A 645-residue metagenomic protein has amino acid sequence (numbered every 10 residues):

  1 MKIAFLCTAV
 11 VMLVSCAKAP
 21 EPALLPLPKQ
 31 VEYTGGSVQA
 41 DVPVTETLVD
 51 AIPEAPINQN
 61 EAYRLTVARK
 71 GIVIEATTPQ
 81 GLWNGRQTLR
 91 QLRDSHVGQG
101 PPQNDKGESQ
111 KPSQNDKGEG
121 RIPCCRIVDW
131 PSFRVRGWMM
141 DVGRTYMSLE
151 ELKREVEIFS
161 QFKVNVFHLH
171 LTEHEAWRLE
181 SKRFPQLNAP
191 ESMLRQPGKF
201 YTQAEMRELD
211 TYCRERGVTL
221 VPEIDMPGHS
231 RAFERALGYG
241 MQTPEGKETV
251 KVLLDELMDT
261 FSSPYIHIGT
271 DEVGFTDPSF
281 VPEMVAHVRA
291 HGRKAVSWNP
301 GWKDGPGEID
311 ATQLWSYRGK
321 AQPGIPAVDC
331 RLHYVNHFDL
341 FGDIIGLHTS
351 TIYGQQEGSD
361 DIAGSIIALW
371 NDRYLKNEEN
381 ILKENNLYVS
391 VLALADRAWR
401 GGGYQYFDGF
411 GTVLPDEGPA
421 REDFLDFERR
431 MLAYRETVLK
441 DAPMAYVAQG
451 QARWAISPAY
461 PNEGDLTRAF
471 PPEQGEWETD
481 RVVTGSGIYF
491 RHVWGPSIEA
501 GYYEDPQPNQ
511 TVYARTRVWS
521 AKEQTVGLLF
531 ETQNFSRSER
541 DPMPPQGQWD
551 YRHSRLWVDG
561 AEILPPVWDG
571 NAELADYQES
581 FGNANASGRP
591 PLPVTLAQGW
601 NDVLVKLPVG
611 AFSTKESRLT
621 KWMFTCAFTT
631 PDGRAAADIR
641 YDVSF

Functional and structural regions predicted by a protein language model:
C16-H96, E119-R126, S297-N299, E308 (+4 more regions): Acidic, contiguous N-terminal accessory segments
P20, L425-Q510, R537, W568 (+2 more regions): Accessory carbohydrate-binding/adhesion or oligomerization-edge regions at the termini of glycan-active proteins
A62-G98, D116-Y265, E283, H287 (+4 more regions): Feature activates predominantly on carbohydrate-active enzymes
F233-A311, W315-Q322: Active-site neighborhood of glycoside hydrolase catalytic domains
S316-Q451: Flexible, acidic glycine-rich loops studded with aromatic residues
P506-W519, G588-P590: Short beta-strands within extracellular/lumenal beta-sheet-rich domains
K522-Q546: A short beta-strand element within beta-rich, extracytoplasmic domains of secreted/secretory-pathway proteins
D541-M543, G547-F624: Beta-strand-rich ligand-recognition modules
